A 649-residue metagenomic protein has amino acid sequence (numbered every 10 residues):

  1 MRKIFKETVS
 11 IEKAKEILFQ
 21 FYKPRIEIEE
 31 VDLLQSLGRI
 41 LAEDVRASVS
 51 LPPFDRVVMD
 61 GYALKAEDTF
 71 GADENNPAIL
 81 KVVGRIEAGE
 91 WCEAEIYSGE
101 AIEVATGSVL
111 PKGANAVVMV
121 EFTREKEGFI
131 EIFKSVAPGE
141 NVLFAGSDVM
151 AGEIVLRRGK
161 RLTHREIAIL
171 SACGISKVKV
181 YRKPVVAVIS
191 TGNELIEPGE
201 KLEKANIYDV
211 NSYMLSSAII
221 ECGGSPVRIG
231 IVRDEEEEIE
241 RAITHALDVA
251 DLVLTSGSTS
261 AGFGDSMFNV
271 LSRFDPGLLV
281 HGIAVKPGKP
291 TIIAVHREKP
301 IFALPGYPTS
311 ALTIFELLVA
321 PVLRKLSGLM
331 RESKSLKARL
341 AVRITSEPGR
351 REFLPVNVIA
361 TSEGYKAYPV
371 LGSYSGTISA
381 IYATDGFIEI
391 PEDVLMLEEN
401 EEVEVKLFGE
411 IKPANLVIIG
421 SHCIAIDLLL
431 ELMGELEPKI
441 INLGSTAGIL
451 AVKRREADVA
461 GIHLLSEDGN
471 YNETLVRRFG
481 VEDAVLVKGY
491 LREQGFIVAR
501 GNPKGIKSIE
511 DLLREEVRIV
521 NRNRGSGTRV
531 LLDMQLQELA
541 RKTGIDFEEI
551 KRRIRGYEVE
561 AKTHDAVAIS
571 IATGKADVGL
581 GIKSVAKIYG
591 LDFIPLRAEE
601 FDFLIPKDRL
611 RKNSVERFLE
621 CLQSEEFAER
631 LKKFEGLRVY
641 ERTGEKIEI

Functional and structural regions predicted by a protein language model:
M1-E12, S176-L304, P308-I314, L428 (+10 more regions): Helix-rich terminal scaffold detector
M1-N76, E103, V118, A320 (+1 more regions): Short, low-complexity N-terminal leaders and the immediately following helix N-cap/first helix
F5-V9, V45, Y62-R228, T361-S373 (+2 more regions): Short, glycine/charged-enriched hinge/interface segments at domain edges or termini
E29-L34, G38, E43, G89 (+3 more regions): Flexible glycine/proline-rich
P413-H422, E510-Q535: Short loop->beta-strand "edge-of-pocket" segments that line small-molecule binding or catalytic clefts across diverse
G434-D511: N-terminal segment of the mature folded domain
G461-R477, A568-R597: A ligand-binding cleft/hinge motif common to bilobed small-molecule-binding domains
D483-E493, K587-E620, G644: Periplasmic-binding protein-like
